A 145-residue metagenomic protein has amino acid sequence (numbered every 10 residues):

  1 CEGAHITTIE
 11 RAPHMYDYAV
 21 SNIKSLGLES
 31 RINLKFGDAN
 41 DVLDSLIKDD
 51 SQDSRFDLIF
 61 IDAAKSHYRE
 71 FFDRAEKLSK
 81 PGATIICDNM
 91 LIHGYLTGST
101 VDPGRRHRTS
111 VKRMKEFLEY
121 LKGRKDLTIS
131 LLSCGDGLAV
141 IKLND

Functional and structural regions predicted by a protein language model:
C1-D145: S-adenosylmethionine/decaboxylated-SAM
